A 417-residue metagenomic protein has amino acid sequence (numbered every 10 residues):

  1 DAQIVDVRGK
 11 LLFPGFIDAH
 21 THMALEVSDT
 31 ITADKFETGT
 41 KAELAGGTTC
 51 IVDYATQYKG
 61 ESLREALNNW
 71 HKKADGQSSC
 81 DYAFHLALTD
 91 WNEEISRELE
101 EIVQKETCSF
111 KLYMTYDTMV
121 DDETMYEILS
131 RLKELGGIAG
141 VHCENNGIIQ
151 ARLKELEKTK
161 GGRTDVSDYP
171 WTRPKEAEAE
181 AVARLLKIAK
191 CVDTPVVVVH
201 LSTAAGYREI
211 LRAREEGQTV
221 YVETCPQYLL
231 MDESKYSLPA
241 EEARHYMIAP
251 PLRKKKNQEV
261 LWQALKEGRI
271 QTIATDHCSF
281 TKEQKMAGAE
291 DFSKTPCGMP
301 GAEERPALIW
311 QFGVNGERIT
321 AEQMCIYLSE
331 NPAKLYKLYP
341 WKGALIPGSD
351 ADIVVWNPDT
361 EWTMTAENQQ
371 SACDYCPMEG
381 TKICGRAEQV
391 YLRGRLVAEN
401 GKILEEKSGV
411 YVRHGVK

Functional and structural regions predicted by a protein language model:
D1-P14, H414: Histidine-rich, glycine-flanked metal-binding segment
G9, H20, E43, G47 (+12 more regions): Divalent metal-coordination and catalytic microenvironments
K10-E37: Di-metal (Zn2+ and/or Mg2+/Mn2+) metal-binding site signature of metallo-dependent hydrolases with the MBL/beta-CASP
D18-T21, T48-D53, S79, T159-P170: Gly-rich Lys/Arg/Thr-decorated short loops/hinges at beta-loop-alpha junctions or inter-strand turns that position
D29-A83, T89-C108, Y126-E134, E176 (+2 more regions): Alpha-helical scaffold segments that flank or form the walls of functional sites
E94-I273: Histidine/acidic residue-rich metal-binding segments in metalloenzymes
T164-D193, H245-Y246, K266-E267, Q271-I273 (+1 more regions): His/Asp/Glu-enriched, well-ordered alpha-helical/loop segment that forms or immediately abuts the divalent-metal
A287-D291, P347-R413: C-terminal cap of metal-dependent C-N hydrolases
